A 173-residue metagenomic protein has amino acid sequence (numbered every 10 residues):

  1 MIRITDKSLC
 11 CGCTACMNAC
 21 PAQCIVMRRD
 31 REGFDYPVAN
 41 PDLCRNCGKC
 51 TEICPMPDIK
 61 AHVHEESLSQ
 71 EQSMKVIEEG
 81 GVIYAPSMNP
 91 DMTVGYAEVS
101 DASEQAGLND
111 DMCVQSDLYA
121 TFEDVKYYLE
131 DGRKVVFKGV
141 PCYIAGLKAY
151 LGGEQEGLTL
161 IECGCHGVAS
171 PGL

Functional and structural regions predicted by a protein language model:
I2-I4, A15-G33, K49-S67: Iron-sulfur cluster-binding cysteine motifs and their immediate structural context in ferredoxin-like electron-transfer
I4-T5, A39: PAS-associated C-terminal
D6-C11: Short, surface-exposed ligand-recognition loops at beta-strand->loop->(often short) alpha-helix junctions that present
V26, V38, I53, Y84-P86 (+1 more regions): Short, conserved beta-strand segments within well-ordered enzyme catalytic domains that often line or immediately flank
R31-C44: Short linker/helix segments within small regulatory modules
P41, G48, Q115, Y119: Electropositive phosphate-/nucleotide-binding environments in soluble metabolic enzymes
A61-L173: Iron-sulfur-associated redox domains of electron-transfer enzymes in respiratory and anaerobic energy metabolism
